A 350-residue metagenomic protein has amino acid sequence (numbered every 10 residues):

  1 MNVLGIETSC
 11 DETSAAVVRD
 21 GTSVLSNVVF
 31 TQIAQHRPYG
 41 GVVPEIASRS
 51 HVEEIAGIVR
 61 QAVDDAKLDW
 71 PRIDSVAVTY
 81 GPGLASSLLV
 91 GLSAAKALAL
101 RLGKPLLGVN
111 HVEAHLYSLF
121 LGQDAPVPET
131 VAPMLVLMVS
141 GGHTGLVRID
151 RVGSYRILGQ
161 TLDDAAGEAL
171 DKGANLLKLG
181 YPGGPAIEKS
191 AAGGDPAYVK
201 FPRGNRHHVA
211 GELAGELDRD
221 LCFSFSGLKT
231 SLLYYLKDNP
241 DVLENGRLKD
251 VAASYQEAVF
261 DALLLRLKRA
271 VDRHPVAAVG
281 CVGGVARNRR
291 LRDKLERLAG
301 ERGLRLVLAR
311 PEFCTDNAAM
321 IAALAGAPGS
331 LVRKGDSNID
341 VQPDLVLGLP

Functional and structural regions predicted by a protein language model:
M1, V109-M134, L324: Conserved phosphate-binding catalytic cores of ATP/NTP-utilizing and phosphoryl-transfer enzymes
N2-P82, H111, H115: N-terminal beta-alpha supersecondary unit
T13-V18, V136-M138, T144-R148: Short beta-strand scaffold segments in enzyme catalytic cores
D69, S190-V279, R289-R302, G329-V332 (+1 more regions): A contiguous, well-structured pocket-lining segment that forms one wall/lid of small-molecule binding clefts in soluble
V78-L102, L121-G122, R289-L298: Short Gly/Thr/Asp-enriched flexible loops that form oxyanion-binding sites at enzyme active sites
G108-V109, E296-I321: Conserved phosphate-binding/catalytic loops in two-lobed NTP-binding clefts
H115-S118, A309-G348: Glycine-rich phosphate-binding/hydrolytic loop that grips phosphoryl groups
D150-D195, K229-T230, Y234-N239: Glycine-rich phosphate-binding loop plus the immediately following alpha-helix
